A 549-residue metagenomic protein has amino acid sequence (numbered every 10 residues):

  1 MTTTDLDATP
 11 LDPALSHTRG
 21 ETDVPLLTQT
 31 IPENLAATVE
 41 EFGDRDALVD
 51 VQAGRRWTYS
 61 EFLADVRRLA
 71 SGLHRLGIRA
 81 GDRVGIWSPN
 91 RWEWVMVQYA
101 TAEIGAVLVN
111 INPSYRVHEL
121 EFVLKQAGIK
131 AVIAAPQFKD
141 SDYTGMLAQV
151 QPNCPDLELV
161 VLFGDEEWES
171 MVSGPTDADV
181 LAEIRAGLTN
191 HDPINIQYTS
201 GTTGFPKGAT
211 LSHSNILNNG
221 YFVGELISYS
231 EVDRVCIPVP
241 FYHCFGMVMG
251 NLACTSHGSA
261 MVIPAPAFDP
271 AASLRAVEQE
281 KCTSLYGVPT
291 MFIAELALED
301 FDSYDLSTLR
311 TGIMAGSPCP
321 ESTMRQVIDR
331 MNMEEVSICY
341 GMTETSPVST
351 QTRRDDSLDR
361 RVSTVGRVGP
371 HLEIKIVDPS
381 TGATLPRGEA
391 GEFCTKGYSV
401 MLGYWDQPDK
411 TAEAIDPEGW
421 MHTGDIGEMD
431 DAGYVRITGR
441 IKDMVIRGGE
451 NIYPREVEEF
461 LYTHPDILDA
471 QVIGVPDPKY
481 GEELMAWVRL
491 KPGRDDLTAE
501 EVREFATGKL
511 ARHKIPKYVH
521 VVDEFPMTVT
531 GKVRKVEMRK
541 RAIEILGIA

Functional and structural regions predicted by a protein language model:
M1-W57, E61-L76, A80, V150-D156 (+4 more regions): N-lobe entry segment of adenylate-forming
D12-P13, F138-N190: ANL superfamily adenylate-forming
L27, A47-Y99, R116-E121, E169-S173 (+1 more regions): Conserved AMP-binding/adenylate-forming core of the ANL superfamily
T28-Q29, G43-D44, P175-Y198, F205 (+1 more regions): Conserved pre-ATP/AMP-binding loop-to-beta segment of ANL
R56-S60, I194-N218: Conserved AMP-binding A3 loop
Y115-K125, V132-P136, L285, G397 (+6 more regions): AMP-binding/adenylate-forming catalytic core of the ANL superfamily
L217-R234, C244-S284, L298: Conserved AMP-binding/adenylation subdomain of ANL enzymes
S259, Q279-G287, L296-R360, E373: Gly/Ser/Thr-rich phosphate-binding loop
